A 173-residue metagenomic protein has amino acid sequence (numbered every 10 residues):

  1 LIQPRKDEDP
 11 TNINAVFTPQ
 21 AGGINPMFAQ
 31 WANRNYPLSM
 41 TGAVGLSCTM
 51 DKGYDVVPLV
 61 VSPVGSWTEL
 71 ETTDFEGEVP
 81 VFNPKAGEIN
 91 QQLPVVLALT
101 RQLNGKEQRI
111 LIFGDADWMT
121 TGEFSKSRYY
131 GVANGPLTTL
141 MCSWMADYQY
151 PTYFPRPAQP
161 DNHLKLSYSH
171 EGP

Functional and structural regions predicted by a protein language model:
L1-Y150: Acidic, S/T/G-rich, low-cysteine, solvent-exposed domains in lumenal/extracellular/periplasmic regions of secretory
P151-P173: Short, aromatic-rich amphipathic segments at membrane interfaces that lie adjacent to a transmembrane helix or signal
